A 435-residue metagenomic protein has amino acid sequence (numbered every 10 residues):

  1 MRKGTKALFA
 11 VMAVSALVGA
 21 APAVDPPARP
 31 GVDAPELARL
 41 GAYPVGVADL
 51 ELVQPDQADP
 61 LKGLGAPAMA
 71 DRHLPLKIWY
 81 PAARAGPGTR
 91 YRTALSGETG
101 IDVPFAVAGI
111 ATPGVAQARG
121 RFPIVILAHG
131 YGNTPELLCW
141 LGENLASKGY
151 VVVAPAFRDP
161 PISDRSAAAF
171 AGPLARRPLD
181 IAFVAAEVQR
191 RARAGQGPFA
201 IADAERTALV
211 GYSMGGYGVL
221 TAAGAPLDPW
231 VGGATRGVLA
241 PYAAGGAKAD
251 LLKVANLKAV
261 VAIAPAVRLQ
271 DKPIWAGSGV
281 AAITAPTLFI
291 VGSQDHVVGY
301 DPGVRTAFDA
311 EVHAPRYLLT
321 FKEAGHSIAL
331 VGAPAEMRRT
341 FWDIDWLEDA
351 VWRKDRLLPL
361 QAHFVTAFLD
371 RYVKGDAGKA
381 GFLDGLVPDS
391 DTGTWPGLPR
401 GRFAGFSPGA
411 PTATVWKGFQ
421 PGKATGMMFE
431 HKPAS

Functional and structural regions predicted by a protein language model:
V24-V125, S147: Domain-level recognition of soluble alpha/beta enzyme cores, biased toward histidine phosphatases/phosphomutases
P26-A28, V32, A314, E323-H326 (+1 more regions): Alpha/beta-hydrolase-fold serine-hydrolase catalytic core, especially in secreted/extracellular enzymes
W79-A83, E136-D164, A171, P178 (+3 more regions): Active-site machinery of serine-nucleophile hydrolases
P113-D164, L269-Q270, H296-Y300: Short substrate-entry loop that stabilizes the transition state in hydrolases
N144, A171-E205, L220-T221, V231 (+1 more regions): Alpha/beta-hydrolase active-site loop
G211, G215, V219: Gly/Ala-rich beta-loop-alpha elbow adjacent to hydrolase catalytic centers
I274-A276, G299-D309: Short alpha-helix in the alpha/beta-hydrolase fold that links the catalytic acid
I283, F289-V291: Short beta-strand/loop motif that positions the catalytic acidic residue of the alpha/beta-hydrolase fold
